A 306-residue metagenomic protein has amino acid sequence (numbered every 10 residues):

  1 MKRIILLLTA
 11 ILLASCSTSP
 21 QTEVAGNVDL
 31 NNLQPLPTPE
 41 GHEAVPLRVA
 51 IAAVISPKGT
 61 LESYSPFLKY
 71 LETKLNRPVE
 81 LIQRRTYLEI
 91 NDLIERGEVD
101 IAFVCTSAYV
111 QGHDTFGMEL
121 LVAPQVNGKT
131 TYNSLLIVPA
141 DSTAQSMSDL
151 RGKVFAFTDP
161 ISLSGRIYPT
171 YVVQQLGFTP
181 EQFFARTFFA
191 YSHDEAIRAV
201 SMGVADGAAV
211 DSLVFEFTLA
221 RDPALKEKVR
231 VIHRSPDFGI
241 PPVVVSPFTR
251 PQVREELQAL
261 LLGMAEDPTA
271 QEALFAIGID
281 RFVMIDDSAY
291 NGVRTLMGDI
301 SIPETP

Functional and structural regions predicted by a protein language model:
K2-L7: Sec-dependent signal peptide recognition, specifically the positively charged N-region followed immediately by
L8, L12-E89, Q271-P306: N-terminal hydrophobic or amphipathic helices and topogenic motifs
A52-A53, V126-L135, A190, P223-L261 (+2 more regions): Periplasmic-binding protein-like
V54-P57, V126, P139-A144, T158-G165: Short coil/turn segments
L88-A102, T115, S148-D149, S192-L213: Short helices/loops that flank or line small-molecule/ion binding pockets
D92-D149: Acidic, polar ligand-binding/catalytic clefts
S142, V154-Q252: Pocket-lining segment of extracytoplasmic ligand-binding domains
